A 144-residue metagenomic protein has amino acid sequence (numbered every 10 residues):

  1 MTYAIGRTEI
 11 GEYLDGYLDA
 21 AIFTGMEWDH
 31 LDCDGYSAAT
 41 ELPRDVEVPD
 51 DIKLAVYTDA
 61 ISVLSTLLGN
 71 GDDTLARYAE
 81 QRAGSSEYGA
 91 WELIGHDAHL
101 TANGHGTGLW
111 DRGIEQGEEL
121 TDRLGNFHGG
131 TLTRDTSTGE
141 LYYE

Functional and structural regions predicted by a protein language model:
M1-E87: Long, contiguous N-terminal structural blocks used for assembly/anchoring
D19, W28, A38, A98 (+2 more regions): Polar low-complexity intrinsically disordered regions enriched in Ser/Thr and small residues
D59-S137: Amphipathic protein-protein interaction modules
T136-E144: Long, highly charged low-complexity segments enriched in Glu/Asp and Lys/Arg with interspersed Ser/Thr
